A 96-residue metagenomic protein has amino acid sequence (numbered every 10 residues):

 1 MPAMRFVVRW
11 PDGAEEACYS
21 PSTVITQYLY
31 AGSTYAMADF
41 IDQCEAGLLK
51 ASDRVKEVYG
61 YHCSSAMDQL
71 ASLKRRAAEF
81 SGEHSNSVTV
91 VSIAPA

Functional and structural regions predicted by a protein language model:
M1-A96: Motif-centric detector for short Cys/His coordination patterns
